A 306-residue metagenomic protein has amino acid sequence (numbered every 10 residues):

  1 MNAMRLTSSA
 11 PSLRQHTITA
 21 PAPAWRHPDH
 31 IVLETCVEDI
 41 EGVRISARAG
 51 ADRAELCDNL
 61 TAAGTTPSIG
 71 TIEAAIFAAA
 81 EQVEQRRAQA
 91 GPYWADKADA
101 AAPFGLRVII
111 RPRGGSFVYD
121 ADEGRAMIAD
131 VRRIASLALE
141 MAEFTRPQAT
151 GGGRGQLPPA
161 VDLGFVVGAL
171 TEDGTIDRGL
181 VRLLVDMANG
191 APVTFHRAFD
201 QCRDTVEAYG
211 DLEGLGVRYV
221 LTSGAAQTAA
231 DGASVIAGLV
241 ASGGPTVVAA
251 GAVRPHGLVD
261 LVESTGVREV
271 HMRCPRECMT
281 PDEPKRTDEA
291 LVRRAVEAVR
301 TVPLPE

Functional and structural regions predicted by a protein language model:
N2-C36, Y93-D99: N-terminal amphipathic alpha-helix/helix-capping segment at the start of soluble metabolic enzymes
L13, R111-G115, E143-F144, G153-L157 (+3 more regions): C-terminal alpha-helical cap/extension of soluble enzyme domains
A22-W25, E73-E84, A95-A100, A135 (+5 more regions): Surface-exposed amphipathic alpha-helices with a cationic face
I31-T35, A54-L56, L106-I110, F165-V167 (+4 more regions): Hydrophobic faces of well-ordered beta-strands that scaffold small-molecule active sites in alpha/beta enzyme cores
E38-I45, S116-S136, R203-L215, L239-G243 (+1 more regions): Catalytic cores of alpha/beta
I40-E41, L60-Q82, D122, T171-M187 (+4 more regions): Active-site-adjacent beta->alpha loops and helix N-cap segments on the catalytic face of soluble alpha/beta enzymes
A47-A54, A79, A102, P159-D162 (+4 more regions): Glycine-enriched alpha-helix->loop->beta-strand junction motifs that scaffold or abut catalytic
S68-R86, Y93-G179: Glycine/small-residue-rich loop that forms an oxyanion/phosphate-binding "nest" at active or ligand-binding sites
